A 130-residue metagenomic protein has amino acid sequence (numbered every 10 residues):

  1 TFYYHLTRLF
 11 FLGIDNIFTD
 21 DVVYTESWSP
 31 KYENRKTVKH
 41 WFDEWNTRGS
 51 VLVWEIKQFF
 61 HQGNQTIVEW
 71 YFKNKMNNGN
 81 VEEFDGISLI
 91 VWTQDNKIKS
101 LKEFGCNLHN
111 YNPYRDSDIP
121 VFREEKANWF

Functional and structural regions predicted by a protein language model:
T1-F10, I17: Short, aromatic-enriched amphipathic alpha-helices that serve as compact interaction elements
L6, E26, M76-N78: Short coil/turn residues that cap or connect secondary-structure elements
T7-R8, E33, C106: General structural signal for secondary-structure boundaries
L9, H40, D85: Short Gly/charged-rich anion-binding patches and loops
F11-L12, V81: Short linear motifs centered on Gly/Pro in flexible linkers and helix caps
L12-G63: A solvent-exposed, acidic/Ser-Thr-rich amphipathic alpha-helical stretch
D43-F130: A beta-strand edge to alpha-helix "cap/lid" segment located at domain peripheries
